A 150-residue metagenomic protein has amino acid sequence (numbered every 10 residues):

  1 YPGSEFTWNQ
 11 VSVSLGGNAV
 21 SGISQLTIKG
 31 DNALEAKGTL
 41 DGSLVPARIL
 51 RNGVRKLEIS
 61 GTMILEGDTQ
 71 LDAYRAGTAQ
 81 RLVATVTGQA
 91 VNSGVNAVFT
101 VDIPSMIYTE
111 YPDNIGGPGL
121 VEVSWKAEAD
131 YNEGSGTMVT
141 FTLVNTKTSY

Functional and structural regions predicted by a protein language model:
Y1-Y150: Signature of extracytoplasmic/envelope-associated structural regions
